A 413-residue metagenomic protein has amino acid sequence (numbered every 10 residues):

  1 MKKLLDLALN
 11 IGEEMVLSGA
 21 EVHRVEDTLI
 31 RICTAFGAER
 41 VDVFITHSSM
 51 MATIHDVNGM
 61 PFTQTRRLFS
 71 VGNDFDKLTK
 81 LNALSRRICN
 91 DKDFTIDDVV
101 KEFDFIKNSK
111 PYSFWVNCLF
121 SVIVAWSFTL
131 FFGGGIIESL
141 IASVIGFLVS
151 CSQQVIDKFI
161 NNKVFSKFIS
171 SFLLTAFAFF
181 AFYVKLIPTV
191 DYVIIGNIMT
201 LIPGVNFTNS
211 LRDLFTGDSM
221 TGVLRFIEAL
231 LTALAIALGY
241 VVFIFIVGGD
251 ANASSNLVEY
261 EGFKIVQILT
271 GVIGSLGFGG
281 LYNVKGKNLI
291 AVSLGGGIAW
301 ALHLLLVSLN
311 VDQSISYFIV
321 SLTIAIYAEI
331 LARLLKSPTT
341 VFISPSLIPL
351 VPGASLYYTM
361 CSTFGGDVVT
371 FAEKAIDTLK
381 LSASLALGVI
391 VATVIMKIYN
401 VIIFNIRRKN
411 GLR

Functional and structural regions predicted by a protein language model:
M1-D98: Soluble N-terminal domains of membrane-associated systems
V22-V25, R40-F44, F94-D97, F165 (+5 more regions): Flexible, glycine/charged-enriched surface loops at secondary-structure junctions
V57-N73, K80-D91, P111-C118, E138-I145 (+5 more regions): Hydrophobic alpha-helical transmembrane segments
R87-K101, W115-A125, L140-Q153, I244-G248 (+3 more regions): Hydrophobic, membrane-facing alpha-helical anchors
V100-K110: Juxtamembrane "pre-transmembrane" interface segments
K110-N206, G280-L281, G286-A291: Core alpha-helical transmembrane segments of integral membrane proteins
L186-L304, S308-Y327, L334-N405: Generic detector of multi-pass transmembrane helix bundles and their immediately adjacent loops in polytopic membrane
N410-R413: Predominantly late transmembrane helices and immediately cytosolic-facing juxtamembrane segments
